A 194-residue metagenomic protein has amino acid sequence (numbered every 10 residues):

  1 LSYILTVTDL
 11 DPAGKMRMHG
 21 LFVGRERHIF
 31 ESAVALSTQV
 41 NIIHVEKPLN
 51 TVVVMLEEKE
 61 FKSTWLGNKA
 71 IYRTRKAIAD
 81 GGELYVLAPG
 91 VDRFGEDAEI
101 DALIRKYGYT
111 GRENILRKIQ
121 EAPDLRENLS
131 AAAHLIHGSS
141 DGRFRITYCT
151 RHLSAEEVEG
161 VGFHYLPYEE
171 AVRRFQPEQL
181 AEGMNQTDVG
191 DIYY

Functional and structural regions predicted by a protein language model:
L1-H44, K76: Conserved, well-structured core segments that form the ligand-binding/active-site neighborhood of functional domains
L1-L5, I42-L49, G82-P89: Flexible, glycine/charged-enriched surface loops at secondary-structure junctions
L5-V7, V54-E57, L87-P89, C149: Generic beta-strand/beta-sheet core signal
T8-G24, P48-L66, R73: Glycine-rich phosphate/diphosphate-binding loops and the adjacent beta-loop-alpha structural elements that coordinate
M18, F22-G24, I71, N185-D188 (+1 more regions): Cofactor-pocket helix-loop regions in the catalytic cores of large enzyme subunits
S32-N41, K69-R73, R126-G138, P167-N185: A short, acidic, amphipathic alpha-helical segment used as a generic capping/interface helix at domain edges
F61-T150, A155: C-terminal catalytic subdomain
D141-Y194: Extended hydrophobic packing segments that form well-structured cores
